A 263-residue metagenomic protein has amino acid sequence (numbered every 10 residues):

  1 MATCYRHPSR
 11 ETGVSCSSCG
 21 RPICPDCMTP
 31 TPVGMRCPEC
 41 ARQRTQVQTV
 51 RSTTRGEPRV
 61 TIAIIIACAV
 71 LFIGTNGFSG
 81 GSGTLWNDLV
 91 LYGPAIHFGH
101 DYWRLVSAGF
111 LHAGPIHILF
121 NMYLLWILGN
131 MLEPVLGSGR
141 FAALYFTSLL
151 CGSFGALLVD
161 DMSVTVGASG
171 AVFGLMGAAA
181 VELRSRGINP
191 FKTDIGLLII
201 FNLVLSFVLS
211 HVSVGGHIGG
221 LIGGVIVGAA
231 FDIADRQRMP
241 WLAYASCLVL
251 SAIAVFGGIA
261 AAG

Functional and structural regions predicted by a protein language model:
M1-T54, F207-G263: C-terminal transmembrane module of polytopic alpha-helical membrane proteins
E57-A168, L209-V212: N-terminal TM1-TM2 helical hairpin plus the immediately adjacent luminal interfacial "cap"
I65-A69, Y145-S153, I195, I199 (+3 more regions): Alpha-helical transmembrane spans of integral membrane proteins, capturing the lipid-embedded, hydrophobic core of TM
A69, I73, M131, L150-L158 (+5 more regions): Alpha-helical transmembrane segments of multipass membrane proteins
I96-H97, W103-A108, L198-I222, I226: Short alpha-helical packing/oligomerization segments
I118-L125, V166-A178, V212-F231: Alpha-helical transmembrane segments that form the membrane-embedded catalytic/substrate-binding core of multi-pass
P134-V135, V181-I195, D232-A245: Alpha-helical transmembrane bundle and helix-membrane interface signal in multi-pass integral membrane proteins
G139-F146, G167-V172, P190-L197, W241-S246: Cytoplasmic-side transmembrane-helix entry/capping segments in multi-pass membrane proteins
